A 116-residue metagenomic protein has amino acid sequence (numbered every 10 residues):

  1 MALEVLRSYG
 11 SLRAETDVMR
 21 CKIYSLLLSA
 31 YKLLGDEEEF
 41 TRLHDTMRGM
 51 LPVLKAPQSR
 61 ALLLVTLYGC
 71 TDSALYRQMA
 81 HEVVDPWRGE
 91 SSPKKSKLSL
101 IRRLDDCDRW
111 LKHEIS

Functional and structural regions predicted by a protein language model:
L3, T41, A61, A74-H81: Conserved positions within tetratricopeptide repeat
L3-L12, D45-P52, H81-G89: Amphipathic alpha-helical segments of tetratricopeptide repeats
A14-V18, L54, Q58: Residue signature of alpha-solenoid helical repeat architecture, marking inter-repeat boundaries and helix-start
R20, L27, R60, L64-L67: Structural register within alpha-helical repeat arrays
K22, Q58, L62, S99 (+1 more regions): Residue register of alpha-helical TPR repeats
E82, P86-S116: Terminal, low-structured helical/coil segments at or just beyond the last alpha-helical repeat
